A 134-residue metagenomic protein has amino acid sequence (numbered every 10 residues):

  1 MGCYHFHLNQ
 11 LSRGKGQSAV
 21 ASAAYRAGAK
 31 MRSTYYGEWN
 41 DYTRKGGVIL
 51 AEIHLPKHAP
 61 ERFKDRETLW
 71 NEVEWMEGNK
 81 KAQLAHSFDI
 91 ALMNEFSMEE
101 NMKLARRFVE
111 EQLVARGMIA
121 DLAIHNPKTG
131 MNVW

Functional and structural regions predicted by a protein language model:
M1-W134: N-terminal nicking endonuclease/strand-transfer module with a His-rich metal-binding environment and a catalytic Tyr
